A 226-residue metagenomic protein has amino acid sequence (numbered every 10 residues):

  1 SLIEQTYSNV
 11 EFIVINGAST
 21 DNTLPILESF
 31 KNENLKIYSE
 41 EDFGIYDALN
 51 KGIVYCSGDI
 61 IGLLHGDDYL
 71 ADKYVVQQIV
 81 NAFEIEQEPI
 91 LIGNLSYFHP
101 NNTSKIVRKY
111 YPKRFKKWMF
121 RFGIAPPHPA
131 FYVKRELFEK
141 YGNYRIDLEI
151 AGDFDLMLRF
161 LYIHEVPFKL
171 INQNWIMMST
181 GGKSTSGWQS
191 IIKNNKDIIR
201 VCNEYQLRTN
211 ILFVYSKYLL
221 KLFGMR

Functional and structural regions predicted by a protein language model:
S1-S186, S190: Nucleotide-sugar donor-binding/catalytic module of glycosyltransferases that assemble extracellular/cell-envelope
A82, V201, L222: Residues that form generic nucleotide/phosphate-binding pockets
S186-L212: Catalytic core of nucleotide-sugar-dependent glycosyltransferases
E204-R226: A transmembrane-helix-recognition feature enriched in membrane-embedded lipid enzymes and envelope glyco-/phospholipid
